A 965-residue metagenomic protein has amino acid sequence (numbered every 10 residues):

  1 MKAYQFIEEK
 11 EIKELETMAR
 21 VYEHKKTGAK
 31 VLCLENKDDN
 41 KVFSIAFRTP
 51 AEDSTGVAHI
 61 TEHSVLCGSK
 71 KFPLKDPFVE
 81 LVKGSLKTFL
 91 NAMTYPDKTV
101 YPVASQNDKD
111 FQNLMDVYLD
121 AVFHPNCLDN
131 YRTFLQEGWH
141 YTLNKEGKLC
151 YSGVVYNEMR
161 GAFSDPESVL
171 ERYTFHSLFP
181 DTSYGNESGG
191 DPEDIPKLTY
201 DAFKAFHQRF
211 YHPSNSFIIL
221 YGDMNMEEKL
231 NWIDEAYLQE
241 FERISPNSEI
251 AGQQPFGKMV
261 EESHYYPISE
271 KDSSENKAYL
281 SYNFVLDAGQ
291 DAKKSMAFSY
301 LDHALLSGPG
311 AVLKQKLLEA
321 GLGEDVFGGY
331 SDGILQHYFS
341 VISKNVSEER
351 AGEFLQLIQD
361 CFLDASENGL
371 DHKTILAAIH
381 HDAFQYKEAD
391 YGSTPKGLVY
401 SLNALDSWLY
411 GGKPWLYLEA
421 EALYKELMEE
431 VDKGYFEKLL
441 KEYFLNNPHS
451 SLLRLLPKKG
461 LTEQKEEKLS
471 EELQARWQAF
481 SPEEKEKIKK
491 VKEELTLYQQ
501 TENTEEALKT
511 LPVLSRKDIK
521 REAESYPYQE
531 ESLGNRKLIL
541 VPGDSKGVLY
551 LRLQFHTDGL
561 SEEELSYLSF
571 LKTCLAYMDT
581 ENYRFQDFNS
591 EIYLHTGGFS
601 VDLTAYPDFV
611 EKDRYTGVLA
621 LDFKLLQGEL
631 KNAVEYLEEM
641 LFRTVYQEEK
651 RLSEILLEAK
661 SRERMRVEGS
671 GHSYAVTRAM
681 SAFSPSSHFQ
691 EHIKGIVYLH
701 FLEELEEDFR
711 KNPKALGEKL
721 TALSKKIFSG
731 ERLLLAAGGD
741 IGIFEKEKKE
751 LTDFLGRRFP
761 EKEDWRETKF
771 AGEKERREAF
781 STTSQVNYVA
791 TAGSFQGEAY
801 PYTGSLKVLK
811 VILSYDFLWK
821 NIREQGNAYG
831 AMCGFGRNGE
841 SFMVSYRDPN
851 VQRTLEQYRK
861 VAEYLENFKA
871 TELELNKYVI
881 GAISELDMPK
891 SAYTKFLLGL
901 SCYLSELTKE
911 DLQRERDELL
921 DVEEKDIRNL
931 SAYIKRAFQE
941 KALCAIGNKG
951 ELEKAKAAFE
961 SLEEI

Functional and structural regions predicted by a protein language model:
M1-V42: Non-catalytic terminal extensions that flank enzyme cores
K2, S64, G68-K71, P77-A251 (+6 more regions): Charge-rich, well-structured scaffold segments of protease-associated domains
A29-C33, D39-A46, F78, F89-N91 (+2 more regions): Active-/binding-site microenvironments in catalytic and ligand-binding cores
A29-D38, D272-S281, G289-A292, Q315 (+4 more regions): Active-site-adjacent "gating/activation" loops or surface patches in catalytic cores
E35-L81, K293-L305, K546-E591, E635-E638 (+2 more regions): Active/ligand-binding-proximal structured segments within catalytic/core domains that scaffold catalytic residues
Q239-L301, K774, F780-A790: Loop-rich catalytic cores of soluble enzymes, especially ATP-dependent carboxylate-amine ligases and other
I342-S343, R552, E564-K572, A576-M578 (+5 more regions): Substrate-recognition/cap regions that form aromatic- and gly/pro-loop-enriched pockets for small-molecule ligands
L511-Q529, L568-L575: Catalytic nucleotidyl-transfer cores of nucleotide-processing enzymes
